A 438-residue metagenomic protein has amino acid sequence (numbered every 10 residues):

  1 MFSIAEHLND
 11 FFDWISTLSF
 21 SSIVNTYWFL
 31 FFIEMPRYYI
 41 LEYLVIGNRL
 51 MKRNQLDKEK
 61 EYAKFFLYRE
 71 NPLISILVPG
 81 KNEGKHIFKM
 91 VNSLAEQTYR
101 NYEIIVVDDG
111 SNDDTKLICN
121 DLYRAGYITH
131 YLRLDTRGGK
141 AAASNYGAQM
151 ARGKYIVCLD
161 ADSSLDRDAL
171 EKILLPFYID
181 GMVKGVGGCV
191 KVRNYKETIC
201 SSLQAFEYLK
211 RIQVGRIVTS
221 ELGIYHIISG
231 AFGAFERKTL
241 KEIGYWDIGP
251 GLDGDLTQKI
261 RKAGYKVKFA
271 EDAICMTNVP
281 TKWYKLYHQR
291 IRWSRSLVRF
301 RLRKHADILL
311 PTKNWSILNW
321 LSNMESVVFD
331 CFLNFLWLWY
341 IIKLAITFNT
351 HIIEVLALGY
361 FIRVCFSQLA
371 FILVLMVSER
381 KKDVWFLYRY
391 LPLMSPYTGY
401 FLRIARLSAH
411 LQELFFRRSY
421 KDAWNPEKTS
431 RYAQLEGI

Functional and structural regions predicted by a protein language model:
F2-I4, D10, I40-N71, A306-L321 (+1 more regions): Juxtamembrane C-terminal module of membrane proteins
L41-L44, R124-G126, H130-R133, G139-A143 (+5 more regions): Long helical/loop segments within the catalytic core of UDP-sugar-dependent glycosyltransferases, especially the large
E59-K60, N82-E96: Short, well-formed alpha-helical segments that are part of the catalytic scaffolds of diverse glycosyltransferases
P72-S75, E103, K241, D255: Cell-envelope/extracellular polymer assembly enzymes that use nucleotide-activated donors
F88, D113-D121, D168: Acidic helix N-cap motif at the loop->helix transition within catalytic regions of sugar-transfer enzymes
S93, R100, D108-L117, T136: A conserved acidic beta->alpha catalytic loop
D160-S164: The conserved acidic donor/metal-binding loop of glycosyltransferases
I248, T257-M276: Catalytic donor-sugar/metal-binding loop of nucleotide-sugar-dependent glycosyltransferases
